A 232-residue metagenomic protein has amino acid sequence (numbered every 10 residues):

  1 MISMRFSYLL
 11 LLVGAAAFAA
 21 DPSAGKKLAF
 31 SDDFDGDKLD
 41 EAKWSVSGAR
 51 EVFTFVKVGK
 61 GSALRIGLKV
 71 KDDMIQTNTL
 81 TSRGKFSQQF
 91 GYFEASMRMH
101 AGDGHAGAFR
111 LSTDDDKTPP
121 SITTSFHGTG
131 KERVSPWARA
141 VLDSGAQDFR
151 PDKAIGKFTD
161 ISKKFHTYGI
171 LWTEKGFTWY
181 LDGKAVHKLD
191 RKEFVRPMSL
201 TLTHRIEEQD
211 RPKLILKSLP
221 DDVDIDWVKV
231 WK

Functional and structural regions predicted by a protein language model:
M1-L9: Bacterial N-terminal signal peptides that target proteins for export
L11-A20: Hydrophobic h-region of N-terminal signal peptides that target proteins for export in Gram-negative bacteria
A20-K232: GH16 jelly-roll
